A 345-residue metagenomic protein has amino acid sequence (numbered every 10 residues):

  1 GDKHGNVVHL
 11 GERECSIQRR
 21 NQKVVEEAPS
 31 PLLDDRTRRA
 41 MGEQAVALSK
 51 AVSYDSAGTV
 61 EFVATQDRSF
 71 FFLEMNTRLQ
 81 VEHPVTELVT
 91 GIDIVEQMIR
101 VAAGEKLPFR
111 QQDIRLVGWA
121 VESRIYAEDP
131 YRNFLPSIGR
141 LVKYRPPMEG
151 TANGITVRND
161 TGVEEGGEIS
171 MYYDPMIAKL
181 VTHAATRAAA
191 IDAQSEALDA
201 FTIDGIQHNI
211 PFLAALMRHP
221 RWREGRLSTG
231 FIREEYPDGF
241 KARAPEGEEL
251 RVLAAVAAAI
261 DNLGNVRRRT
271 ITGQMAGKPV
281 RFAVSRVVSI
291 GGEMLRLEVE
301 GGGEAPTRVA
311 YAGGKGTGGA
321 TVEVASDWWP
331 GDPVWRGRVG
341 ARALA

Functional and structural regions predicted by a protein language model:
G1-E26, G42-T59, V63-F72, N76-E82 (+1 more regions): Phosphate-binding core of ATP-grasp and ATP-grasp-like enzymes
D2-H4, D67-R68, L141, G302 (+2 more regions): Short strand-connecting beta-turns/loops that link adjacent beta-strands
C15, V25-D35, Q97: Conserved, carboxylate-rich catalytic/transport cores that coordinate ions
K23-P31, M176, E235: Bateman (tandem CBS) regulatory domains
S30-R38, T86-V89: A short, structured beta-strand-centered segment in the mid-to-C-terminal lobe of catalytic cores from group-transfer
A45, P84-K315, A320-E323, D327-G331: Catalytic cores of soluble metabolic enzymes centered on carboxylation/carboxyl-transfer
L48-A57, G104-Q112, L344: Active-site phosphate-binding and catalytic loops of NTP-dependent enzymes
V339-A345: Short, intrinsically disordered, charge-balanced linker/junction segments flanking boundaries in proteins
